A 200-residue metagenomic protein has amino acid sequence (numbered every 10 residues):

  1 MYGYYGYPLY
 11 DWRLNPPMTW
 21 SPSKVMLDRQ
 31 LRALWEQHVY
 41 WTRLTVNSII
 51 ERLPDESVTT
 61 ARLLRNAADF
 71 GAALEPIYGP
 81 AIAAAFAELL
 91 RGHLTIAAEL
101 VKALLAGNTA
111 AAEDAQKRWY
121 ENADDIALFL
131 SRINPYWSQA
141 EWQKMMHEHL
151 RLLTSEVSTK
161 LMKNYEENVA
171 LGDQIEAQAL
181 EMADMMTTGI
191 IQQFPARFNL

Functional and structural regions predicted by a protein language model:
M1-M18: Low-complexity, compositionally biased segments in intrinsically disordered regions
Y2, S23-K24, D28-Q30, L34-I49 (+5 more regions): C-terminal amphipathic alpha-helix
P17-W20, R43-E56, G71-I82: Helix-loop segments that flank and shape redox-cofactor active sites
R62-P80, E88-L90: A glycine-rich, hydrophobic loop/mini-helix early in the fold
F70-Y78, A97-L105, A127-L130: Membrane-helix exit/interface motif
I82-D114, W119: Mid-length scaffold segments of soluble, non-membrane domains
